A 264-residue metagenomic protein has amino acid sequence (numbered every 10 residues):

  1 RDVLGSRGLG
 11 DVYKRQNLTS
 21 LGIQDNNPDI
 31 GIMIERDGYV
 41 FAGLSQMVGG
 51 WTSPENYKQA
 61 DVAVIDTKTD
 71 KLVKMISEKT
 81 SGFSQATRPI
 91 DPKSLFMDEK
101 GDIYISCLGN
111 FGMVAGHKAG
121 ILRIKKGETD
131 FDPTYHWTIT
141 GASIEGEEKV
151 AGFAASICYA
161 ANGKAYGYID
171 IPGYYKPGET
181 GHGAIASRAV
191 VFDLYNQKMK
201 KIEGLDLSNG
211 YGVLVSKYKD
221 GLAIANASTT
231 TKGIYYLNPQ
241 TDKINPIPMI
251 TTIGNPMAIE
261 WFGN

Functional and structural regions predicted by a protein language model:
D2-Y13: Single conserved hydrophobic/aromatic residue that forms the stacking wall/gate of nucleotide- or nucleobase-binding
S6-R7, E55-D70, H117-T129, H182-Y195 (+1 more regions): Beta-propeller blade signature
K14-N26, L72-I90, D130-G152, I202-S208 (+1 more regions): Surface-exposed loop and turn segments in beta-propeller and other repeat-based domains that flank or scaffold
N27-R36, D91-K100, V150-N162, V213-Y218 (+1 more regions): Structural signature of eukaryotic scaffold interfaces centered on beta-propeller domains
Y39-F41, D102-Y104, Y166, L222-A225: Conserved beta-propeller blade signature
A42-Q59, I105-G120, G167-A184: Short, conserved, GDST-rich strand-edge loop motifs in beta-rich repeat architectures
E55-A119: Loop-centered beta-sheet repeat module
K149-N226: Loop/turn-rich, solvent-exposed surfaces of beta-rich toroidal or solenoidal domains
